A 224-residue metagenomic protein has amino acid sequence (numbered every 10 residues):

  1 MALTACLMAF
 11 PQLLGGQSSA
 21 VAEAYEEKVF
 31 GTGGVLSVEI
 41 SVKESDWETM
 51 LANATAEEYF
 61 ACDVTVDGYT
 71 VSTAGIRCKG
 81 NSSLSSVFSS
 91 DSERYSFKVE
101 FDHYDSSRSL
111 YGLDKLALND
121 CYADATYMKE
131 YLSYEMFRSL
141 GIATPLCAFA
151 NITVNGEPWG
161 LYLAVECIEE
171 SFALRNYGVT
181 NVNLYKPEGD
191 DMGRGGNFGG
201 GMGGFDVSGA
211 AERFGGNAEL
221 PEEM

Functional and structural regions predicted by a protein language model:
M1-M224: Phosphate/dinucleotide-binding and metal-coordinating scaffold of catalytic cores in nucleotide-dependent enzymes
